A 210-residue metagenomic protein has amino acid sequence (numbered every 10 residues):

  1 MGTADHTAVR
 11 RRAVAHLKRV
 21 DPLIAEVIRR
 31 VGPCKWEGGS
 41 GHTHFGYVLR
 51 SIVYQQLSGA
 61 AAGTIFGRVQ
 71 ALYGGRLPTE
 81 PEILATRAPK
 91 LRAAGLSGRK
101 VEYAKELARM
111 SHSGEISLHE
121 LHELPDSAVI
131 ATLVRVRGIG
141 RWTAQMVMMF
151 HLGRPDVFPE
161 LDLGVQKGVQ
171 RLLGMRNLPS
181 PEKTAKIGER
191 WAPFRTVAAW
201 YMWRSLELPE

Functional and structural regions predicted by a protein language model:
M1-K35, E102, H122, D126-S127 (+1 more regions): C-terminal accessory module of base-excision DNA glycosylases/AP lyases that mediates lesion recognition and DNA
P22-G46, R50-Y54, G59-G63, G67-G74: A positional/architectural concept
V27, L57-S58, A62-V136, A192: Alpha-helical ds-nucleic-acid-binding substructure associated with the helix-hairpin-helix region of base-excision DNA
G38-G46, G95-R99, G188-R195: Structural motif
H42, G46, G59-G63, E80 (+5 more regions): Alpha-helix N-cap/helix-initiation sites
Y47-I52, R68, T86-K90, A128-T132 (+3 more regions): A general alpha-helix detector
S51-Q56, L72, K90, A94 (+5 more regions): Alpha-helix C-capping/helix-to-loop hinge sites
